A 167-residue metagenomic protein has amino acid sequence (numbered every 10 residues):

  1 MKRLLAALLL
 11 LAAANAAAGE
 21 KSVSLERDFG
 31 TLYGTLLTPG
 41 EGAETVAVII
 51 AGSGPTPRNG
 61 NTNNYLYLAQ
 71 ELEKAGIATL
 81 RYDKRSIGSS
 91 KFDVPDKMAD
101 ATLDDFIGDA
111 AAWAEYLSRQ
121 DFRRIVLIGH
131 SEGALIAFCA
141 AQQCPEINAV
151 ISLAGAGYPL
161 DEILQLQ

Functional and structural regions predicted by a protein language model:
A18-G42: N-terminal cap/lid segment of alpha/beta-hydrolase-fold proteins
E44-G52: Short beta-strand element of the alpha/beta-hydrolase
P57-Y67, K84: The serine-hydrolase catalytic nucleophile loop
A69-K91: Conserved alpha/beta-hydrolase
A99-S118: Alpha/beta-hydrolase active-site loop
L127-G129, L153: Short beta-strand immediately N-terminal to the catalytic nucleophile in serine-hydrolase-like folds
G129-G133, A137: Gly/Ala-rich beta-loop-alpha elbow adjacent to hydrolase catalytic centers
I151-D161: Active-site nucleophile loop of the alpha/beta-hydrolase fold
